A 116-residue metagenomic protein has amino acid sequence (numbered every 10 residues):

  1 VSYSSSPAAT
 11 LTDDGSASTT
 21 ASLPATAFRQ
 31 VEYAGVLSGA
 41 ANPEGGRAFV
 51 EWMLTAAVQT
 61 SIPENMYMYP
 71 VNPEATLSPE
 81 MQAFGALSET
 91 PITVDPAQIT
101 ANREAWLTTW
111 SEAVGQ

Functional and structural regions predicted by a protein language model:
V1-A25: Ligand-binding pocket segment of bilobal, Venus flytrap-like solute-binding proteins
S4, G46-V50, Q59, L107: Extracytoplasmic/secreted envelope proteins and their assembly/folding machinery, especially bacterial periplasmic
A25-A27, G85: Short, small-residue-rich loop/turn micro-motifs
T26, N42-G46, T55, P96-R103: Solvent-exposed, acidic/flexible segments
Q30-G45, W52-M53, S61-N65: A bilobed periplasmic-binding-protein/Venus flytrap-type ligand-binding module shared by bacterial periplasmic
Q59-Q116: C-terminal capping/gating helix-and-loop segments adjacent to ligand/active sites or protein-protein/ligand interfaces
